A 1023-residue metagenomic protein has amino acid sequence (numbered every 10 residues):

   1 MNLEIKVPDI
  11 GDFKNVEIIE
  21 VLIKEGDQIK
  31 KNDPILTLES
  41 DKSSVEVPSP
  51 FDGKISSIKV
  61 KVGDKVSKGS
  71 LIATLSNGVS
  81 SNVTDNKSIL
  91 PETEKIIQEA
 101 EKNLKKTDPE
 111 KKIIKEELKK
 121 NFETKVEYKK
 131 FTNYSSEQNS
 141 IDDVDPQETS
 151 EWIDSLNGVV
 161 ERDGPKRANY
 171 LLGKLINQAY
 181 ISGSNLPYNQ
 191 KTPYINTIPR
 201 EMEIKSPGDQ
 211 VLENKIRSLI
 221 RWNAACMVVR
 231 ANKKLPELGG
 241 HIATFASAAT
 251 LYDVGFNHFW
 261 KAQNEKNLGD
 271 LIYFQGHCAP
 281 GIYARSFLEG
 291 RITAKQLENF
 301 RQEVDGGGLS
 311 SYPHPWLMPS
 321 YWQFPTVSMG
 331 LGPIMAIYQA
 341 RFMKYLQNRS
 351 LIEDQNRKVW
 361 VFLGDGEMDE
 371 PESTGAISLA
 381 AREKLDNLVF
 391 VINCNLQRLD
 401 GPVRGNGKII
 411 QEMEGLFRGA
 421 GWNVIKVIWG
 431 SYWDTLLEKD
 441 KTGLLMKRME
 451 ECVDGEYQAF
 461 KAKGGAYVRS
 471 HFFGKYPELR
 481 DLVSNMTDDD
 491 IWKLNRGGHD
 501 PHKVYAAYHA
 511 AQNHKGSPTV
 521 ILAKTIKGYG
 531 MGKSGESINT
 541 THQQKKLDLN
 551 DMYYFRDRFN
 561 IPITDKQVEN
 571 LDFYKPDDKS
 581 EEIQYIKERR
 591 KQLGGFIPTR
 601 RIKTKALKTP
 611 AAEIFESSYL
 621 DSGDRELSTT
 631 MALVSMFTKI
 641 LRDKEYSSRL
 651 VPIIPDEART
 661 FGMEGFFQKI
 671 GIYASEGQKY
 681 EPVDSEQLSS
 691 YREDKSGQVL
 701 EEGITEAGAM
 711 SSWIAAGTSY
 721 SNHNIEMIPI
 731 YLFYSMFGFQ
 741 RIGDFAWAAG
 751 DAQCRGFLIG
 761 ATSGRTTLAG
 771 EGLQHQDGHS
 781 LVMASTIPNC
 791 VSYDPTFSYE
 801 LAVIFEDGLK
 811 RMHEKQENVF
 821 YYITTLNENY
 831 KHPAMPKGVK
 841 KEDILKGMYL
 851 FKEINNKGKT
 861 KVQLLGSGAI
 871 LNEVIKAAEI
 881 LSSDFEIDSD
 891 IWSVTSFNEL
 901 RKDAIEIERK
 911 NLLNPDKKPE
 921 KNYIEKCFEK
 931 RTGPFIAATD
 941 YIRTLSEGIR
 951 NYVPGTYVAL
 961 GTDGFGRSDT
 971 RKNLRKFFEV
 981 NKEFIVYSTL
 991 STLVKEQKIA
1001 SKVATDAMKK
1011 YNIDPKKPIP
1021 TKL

Functional and structural regions predicted by a protein language model:
M1, S76-E137: Intrinsically disordered, low-complexity linker and terminal tail regions
M1-V83: Small cofactor-carrier domains centered on a conserved lysine used for covalent cofactor attachment
E116-E289, F555, E626-D643, S647 (+1 more regions): N-terminal amphipathic, basic-rich helices that act as targeting or association modules
E137-Q138, S155-G158, K205-E213, A231-G240 (+14 more regions): Glycine- and acidic
P146, Q302-P325, L331, Y345-N356 (+7 more regions): Thiamine diphosphate
I198-P199, E203-A224, F245, W260-Q263 (+10 more regions): Non-catalytic terminal/interface segments that mediate subunit docking, oligomerization, and allosteric communication
G208-I220, A224-K234, H241-E383, N406-G407 (+6 more regions): Cofactor-binding active-site loop characterized by glycine-rich and histidine/acidic residues
V361-F362, M368, D744-R765, G770: A structural-propensity feature for long, helix-poor, extended segments
